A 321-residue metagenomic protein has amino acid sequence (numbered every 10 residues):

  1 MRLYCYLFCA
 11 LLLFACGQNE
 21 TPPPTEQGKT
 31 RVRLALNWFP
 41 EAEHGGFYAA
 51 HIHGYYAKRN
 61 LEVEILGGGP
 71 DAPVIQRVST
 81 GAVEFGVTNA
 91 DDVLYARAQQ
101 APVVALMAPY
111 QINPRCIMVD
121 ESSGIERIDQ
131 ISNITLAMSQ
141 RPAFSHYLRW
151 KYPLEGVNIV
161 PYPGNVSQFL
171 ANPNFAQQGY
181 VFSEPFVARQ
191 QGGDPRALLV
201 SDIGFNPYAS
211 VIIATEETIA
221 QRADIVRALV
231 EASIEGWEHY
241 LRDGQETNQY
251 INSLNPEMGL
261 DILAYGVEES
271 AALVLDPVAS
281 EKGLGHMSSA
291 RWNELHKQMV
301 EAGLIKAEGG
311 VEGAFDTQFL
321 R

Functional and structural regions predicted by a protein language model:
R2-L7: Sec-dependent signal peptide recognition, specifically the positively charged N-region followed immediately by
L13-A15: C-terminal motif of bacterial Sec signal peptides marking the signal peptidase cleavage site
G17-N19: Bacterial signal peptide processing site
P23-Y162, Q168-G179, L198: Short, glycine-/small- and polar/acidic-enriched structural segments that line small-molecule recognition paths
D91, G164-E257: Pocket-lining segment of extracytoplasmic ligand-binding domains
Q221-L304: Secondary-structure end/capping motifs
L295-K297, E301-R321: Hinge/cleft segment of the Venus flytrap/periplasmic-binding protein
